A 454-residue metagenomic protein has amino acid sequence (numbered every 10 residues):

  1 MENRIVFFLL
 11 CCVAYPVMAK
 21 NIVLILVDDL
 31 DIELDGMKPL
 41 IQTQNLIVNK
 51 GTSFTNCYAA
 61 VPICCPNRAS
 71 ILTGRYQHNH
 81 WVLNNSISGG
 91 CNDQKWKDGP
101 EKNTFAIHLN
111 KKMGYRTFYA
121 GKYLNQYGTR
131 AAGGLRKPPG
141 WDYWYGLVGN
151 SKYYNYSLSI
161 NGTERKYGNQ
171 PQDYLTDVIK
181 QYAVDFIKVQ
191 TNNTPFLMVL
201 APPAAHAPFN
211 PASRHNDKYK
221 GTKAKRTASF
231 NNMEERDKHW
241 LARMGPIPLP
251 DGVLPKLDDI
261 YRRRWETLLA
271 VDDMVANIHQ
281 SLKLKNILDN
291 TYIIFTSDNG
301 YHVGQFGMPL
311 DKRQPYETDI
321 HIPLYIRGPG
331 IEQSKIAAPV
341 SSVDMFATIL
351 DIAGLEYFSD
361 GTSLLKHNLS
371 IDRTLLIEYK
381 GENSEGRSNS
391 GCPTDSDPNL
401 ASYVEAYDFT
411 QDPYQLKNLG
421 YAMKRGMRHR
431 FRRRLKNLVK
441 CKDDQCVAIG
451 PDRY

Functional and structural regions predicted by a protein language model:
M1-L9: Classical eukaryotic N-terminal signal peptides for Sec-dependent ER targeting/secretion, especially the positively
V6-F7, V17, C57: Cleavable N-terminal signal peptides
A19-V23, N49-T55, P66, N79 (+5 more regions): Loop/turn elements at helix/coil->beta-strand transitions in domains of secreted/extracellular proteins
L24-V27, D31-F118, T129, G149-N150 (+1 more regions): Active-site segment of extracytoplasmic enzymes that catalyze sulfate/phosphate-ester chemistry
D29-K38, V148-Y174, V184-T194, M198-S342 (+5 more regions): Active-site-proximal cap/lid insertion segments
M37-L40, T52-Y76, L83, Y119-A132 (+6 more regions): Short, solvent-exposed turn/loop segments enriched in Gly/Ser/Thr/Pro and often Arg
G140-Y143, V148, N299-Q305, S341-F346 (+1 more regions): C-terminal cap/loop subdomain of S1 sulfatases and analogous C-terminal strand-loop tails that border
